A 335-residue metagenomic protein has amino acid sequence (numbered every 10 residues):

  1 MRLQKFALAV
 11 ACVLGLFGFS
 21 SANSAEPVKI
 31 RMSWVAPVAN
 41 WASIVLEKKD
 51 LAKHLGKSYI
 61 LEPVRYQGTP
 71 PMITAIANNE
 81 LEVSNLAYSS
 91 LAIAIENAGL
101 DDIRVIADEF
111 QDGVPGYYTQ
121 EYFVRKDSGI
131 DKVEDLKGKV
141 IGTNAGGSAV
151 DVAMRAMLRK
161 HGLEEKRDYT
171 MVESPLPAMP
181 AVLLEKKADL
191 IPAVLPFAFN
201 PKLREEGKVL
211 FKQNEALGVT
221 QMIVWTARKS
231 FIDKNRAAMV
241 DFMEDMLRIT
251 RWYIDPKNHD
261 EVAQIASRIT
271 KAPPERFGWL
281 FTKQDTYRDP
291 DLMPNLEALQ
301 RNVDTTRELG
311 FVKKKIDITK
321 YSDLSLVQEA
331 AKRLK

Functional and structural regions predicted by a protein language model:
M1-A9: Bacterial N-terminal signal peptides that target proteins for export
A9-G18: Bacterial N-terminal signal peptides
F19-S24: Sec/Tat signal peptide C-region and signal peptidase I cleavage site
E26-E164, T170-E173, D189-L195, V219: Short, glycine-/small- and polar/acidic-enriched structural segments that line small-molecule recognition paths
S89, P177-R268: Pocket-lining segment of extracytoplasmic ligand-binding domains
A107-E121, E206-F231, M243, T319 (+1 more regions): Periplasmic-binding protein-like
I232-K313: Secondary-structure end/capping motifs
V303-K335: Conserved C-terminal helix/tail region of periplasmic/extracytoplasmic solute-binding proteins
